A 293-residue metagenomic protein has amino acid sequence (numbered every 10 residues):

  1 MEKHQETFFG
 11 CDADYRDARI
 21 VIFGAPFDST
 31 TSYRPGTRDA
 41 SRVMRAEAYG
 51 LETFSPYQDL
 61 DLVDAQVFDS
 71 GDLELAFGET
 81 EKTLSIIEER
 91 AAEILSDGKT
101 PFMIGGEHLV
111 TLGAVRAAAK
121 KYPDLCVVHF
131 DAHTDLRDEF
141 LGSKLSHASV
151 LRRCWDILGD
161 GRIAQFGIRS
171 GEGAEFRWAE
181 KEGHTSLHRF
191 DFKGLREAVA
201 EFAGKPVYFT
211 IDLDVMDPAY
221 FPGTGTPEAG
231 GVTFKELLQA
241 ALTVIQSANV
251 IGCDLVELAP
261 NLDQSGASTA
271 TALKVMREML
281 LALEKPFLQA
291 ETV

Functional and structural regions predicted by a protein language model:
M1-V293: Conserved alpha-helical scaffold segments that buttress catalytic/binding sites
